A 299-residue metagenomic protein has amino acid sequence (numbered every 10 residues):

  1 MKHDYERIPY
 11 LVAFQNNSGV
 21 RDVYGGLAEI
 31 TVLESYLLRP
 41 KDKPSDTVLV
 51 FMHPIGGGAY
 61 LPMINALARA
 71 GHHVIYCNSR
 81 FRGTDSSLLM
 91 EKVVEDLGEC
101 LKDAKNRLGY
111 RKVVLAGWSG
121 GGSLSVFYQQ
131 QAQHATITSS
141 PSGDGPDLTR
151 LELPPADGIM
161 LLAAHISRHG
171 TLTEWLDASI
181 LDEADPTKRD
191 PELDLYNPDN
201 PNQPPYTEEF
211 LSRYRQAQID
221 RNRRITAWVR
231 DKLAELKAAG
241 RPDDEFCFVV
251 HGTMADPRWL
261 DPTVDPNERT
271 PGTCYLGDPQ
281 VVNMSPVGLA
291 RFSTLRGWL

Functional and structural regions predicted by a protein language model:
M1-V48: N-terminal cap/lid segment of alpha/beta-hydrolase-fold proteins
A13-V20, Q131-S142, V281-L299: Mobile cap/lid helix-loop segments that gate and shape the active-site cleft of serine hydrolases
E29-T84: Short, surface-exposed "cap/lid" segments of acyl-processing enzymes
R80-V114, H134: Catalytic nucleophile-loop/oxyanion-hole region of alpha/beta-hydrolase and closely related hydrolase-like folds
N106, K112-A184: Primarily recognizes the serine-hydrolase "nucleophile elbow" in alpha/beta-hydrolase and SGNH/GDSL folds
T136-D144, W175-I219: Short, flexible helix-coil linker/hinge segments at the edges of structured domains or between repeats
D194-L299: Alpha/beta-hydrolase
